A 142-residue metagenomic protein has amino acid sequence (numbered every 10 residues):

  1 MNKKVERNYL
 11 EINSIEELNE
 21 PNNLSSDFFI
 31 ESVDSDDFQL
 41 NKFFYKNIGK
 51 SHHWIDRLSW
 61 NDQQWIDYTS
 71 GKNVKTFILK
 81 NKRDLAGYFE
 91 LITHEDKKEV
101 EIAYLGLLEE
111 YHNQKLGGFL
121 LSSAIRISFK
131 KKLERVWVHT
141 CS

Functional and structural regions predicted by a protein language model:
M1-D34: Acyl-donor-binding surface of acyltransferase catalytic domains
N22-R57: Short amphipathic alpha-helix that is part of the acyltransferase structural core
L58-W60, T69-T76, K80-L107: A conserved beta-strand-loop-helix scaffold within acyl/acetyltransferase catalytic domains
Y104-L107, N113-K130: Conserved acetyl-CoA-binding loop-helix of GNAT-fold acetyltransferases
L108, C141: Residue-level recognition of the GNAT/N-acetyltransferase active site
S128-T140: Conserved GNAT acetyl-CoA-binding A-motif
